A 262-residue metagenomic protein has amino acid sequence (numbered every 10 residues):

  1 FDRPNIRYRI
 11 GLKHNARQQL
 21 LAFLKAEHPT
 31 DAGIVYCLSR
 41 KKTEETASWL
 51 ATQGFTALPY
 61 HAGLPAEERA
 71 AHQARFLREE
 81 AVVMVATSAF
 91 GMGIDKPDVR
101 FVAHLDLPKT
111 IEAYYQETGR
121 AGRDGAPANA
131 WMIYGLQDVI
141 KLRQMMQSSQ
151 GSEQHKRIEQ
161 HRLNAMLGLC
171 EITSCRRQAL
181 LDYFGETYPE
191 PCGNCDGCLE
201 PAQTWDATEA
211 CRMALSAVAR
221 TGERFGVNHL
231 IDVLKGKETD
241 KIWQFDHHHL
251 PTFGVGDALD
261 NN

Functional and structural regions predicted by a protein language model:
F1-E153, I158-H161, G185-Y188, D196-G197: Helicase motor core with emphasis on the C-terminal RecA-like subdomain
Q19, A165, M213-S216: Pre-recognition alpha-helix immediately N-terminal to the DNA-recognition helix within helix-turn-helix or winged-helix
F76, C170, V218-G222: Short helix-to-turn junction characteristic of helix-turn-helix DNA-binding domains, especially the helix
Y134-L136, L180, G236: Short glycine-enriched loops at secondary-structure junctions
I158, R162-P189: C-terminal accessory regions
I158-Q160, P189-N262: Accessory DNA-binding and partner-docking regions appended to nucleic-acid-acting proteins, especially the terminal
